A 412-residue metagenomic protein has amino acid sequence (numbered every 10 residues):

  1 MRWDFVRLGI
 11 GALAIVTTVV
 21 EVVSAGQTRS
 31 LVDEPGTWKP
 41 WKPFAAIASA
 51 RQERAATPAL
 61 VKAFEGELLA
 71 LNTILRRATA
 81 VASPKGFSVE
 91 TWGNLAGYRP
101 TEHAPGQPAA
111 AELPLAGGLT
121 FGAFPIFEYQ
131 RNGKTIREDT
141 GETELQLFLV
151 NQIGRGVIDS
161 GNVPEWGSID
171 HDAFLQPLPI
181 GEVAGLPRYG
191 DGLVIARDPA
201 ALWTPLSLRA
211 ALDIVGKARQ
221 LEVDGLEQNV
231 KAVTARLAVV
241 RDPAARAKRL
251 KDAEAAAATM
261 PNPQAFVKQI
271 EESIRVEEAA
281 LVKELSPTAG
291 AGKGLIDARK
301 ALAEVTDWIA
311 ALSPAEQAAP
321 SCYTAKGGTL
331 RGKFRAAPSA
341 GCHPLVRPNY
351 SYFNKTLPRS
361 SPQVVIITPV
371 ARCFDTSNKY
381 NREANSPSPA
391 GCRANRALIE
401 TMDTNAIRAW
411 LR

Functional and structural regions predicted by a protein language model:
M1-I10: Bacterial N-terminal signal peptides that target proteins for export
G9-E21: Bacterial N-terminal signal peptides
S24-T28: Boundary at the C-terminal end of the N-terminal hydrophobic targeting segment
R29-R51, Q363-P387: Acidic/histidine-rich, surface-exposed loop or edge segments in extracytoplasmic proteins
A48-S361, V370: Short, solvent-exposed recognition patches
T376-R412: Surface-exposed amphipathic alpha-helical segments
